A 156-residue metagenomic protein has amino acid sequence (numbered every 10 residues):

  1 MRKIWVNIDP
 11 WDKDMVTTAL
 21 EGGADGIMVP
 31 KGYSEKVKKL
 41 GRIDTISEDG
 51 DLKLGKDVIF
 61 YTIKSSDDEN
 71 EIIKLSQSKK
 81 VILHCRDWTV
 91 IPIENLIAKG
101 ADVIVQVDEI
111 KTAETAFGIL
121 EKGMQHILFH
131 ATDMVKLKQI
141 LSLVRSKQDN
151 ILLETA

Functional and structural regions predicted by a protein language model:
R2-M15, G23-I110: Active-site beta->alpha loop and helix N-cap motifs at the rims of alpha/beta catalytic domains
E114-A156: Anionic-ligand-binding alpha/beta catalytic cores of soluble enzymes and soluble regulatory domains that recognize
